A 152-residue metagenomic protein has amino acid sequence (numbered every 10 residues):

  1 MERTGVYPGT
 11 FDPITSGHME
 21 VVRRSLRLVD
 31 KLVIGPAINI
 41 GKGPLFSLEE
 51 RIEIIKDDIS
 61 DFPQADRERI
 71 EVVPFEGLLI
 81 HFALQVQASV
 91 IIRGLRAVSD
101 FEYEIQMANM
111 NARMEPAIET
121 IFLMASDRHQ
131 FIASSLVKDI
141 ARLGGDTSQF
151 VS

Functional and structural regions predicted by a protein language model:
M1-S152: Nucleotidyltransferase catalytic core that binds NTPs
